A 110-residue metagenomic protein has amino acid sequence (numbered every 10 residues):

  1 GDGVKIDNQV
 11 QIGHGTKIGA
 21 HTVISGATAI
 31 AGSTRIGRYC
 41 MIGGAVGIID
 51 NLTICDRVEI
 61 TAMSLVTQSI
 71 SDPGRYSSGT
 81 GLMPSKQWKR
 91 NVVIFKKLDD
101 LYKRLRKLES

Functional and structural regions predicted by a protein language model:
G1-P84: Structural signal for interior beta-strand "rungs" in well-ordered beta-sheet cores of soluble enzyme domains
L82-S110: Long, leucine- and charge-enriched amphipathic alpha-helices that form heptad-repeat coiled-coil/leucine-zipper-like
